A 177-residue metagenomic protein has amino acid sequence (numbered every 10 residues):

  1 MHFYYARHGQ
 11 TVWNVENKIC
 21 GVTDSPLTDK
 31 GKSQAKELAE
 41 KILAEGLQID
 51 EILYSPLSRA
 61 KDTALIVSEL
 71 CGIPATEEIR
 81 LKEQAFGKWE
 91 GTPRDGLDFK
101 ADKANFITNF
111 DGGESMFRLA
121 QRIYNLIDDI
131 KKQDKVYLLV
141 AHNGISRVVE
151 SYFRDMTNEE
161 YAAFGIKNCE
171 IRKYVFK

Functional and structural regions predicted by a protein language model:
M1-Y4, E51: Extreme N-terminal starter segment of soluble prokaryotic enzymes
H2, P74-T76, E170: Conserved beta-strand segments of alpha/beta enzyme cores
Y5-T11, V140-I145: Histidine-centered catalytic micro-motifs
Q10-P74, E114: Active-site-proximal alpha-helix that buttresses catalytic centers in soluble enzyme cores
V15-K18, A64, G87-G91, Y152: Short aromatic-enriched loop/helix-cap "lid" or pocket-rim segments at secondary-structure transitions that line
Y54-S55, Q121, V140-A141: Short beta-strand scaffold positions
K61, E69, Y124-K177: Active-site-adjacent alpha-helix immediately C-terminal to a catalytic or transition-state-stabilizing loop
E69-Y124: Phosphate-handling substructures
